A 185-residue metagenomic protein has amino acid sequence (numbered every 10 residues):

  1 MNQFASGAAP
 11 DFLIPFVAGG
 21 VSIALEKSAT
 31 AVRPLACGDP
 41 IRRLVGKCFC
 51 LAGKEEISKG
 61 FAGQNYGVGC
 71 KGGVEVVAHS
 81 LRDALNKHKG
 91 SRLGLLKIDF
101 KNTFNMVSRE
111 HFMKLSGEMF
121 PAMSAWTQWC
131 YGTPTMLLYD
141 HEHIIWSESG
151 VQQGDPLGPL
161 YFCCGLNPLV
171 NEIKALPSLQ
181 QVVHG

Functional and structural regions predicted by a protein language model:
M1-G165, A175: Conserved pre-catalytic core of RNA-dependent polymerases
L96, V182-H184: Residue-level marker for buried hydrophobic side chains located in beta-strands that build the well-ordered beta-sheet
I173-L179: Short secondary-structure junctions
